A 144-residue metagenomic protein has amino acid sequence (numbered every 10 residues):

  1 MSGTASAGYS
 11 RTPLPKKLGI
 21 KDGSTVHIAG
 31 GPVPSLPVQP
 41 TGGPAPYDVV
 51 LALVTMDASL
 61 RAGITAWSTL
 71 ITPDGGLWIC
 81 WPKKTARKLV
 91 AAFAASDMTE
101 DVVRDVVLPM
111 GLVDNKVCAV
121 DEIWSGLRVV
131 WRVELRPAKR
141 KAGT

Functional and structural regions predicted by a protein language model:
M1-P37: N-terminal, charge-rich interaction modules
S24, G30-P32, P44, L53-T55 (+1 more regions): Catalytic cores of nucleic-acid ligases and guanylyltransferases
V38-Y47: Short acidic low-complexity segments
V49-S59: A short SAM/SAH-binding and catalytic strip from SAM-dependent methyltransferases
R61-P73: A short glycine-rich, Lys/Arg-flanked "PGG" loop and its adjoining helix->strand segment in the class I
L70-T85: Conserved beta-strand signature within the Rossmann-like core of class I S-adenosyl-L-methionine
K84-L108: Conserved class I S-adenosyl-L-methionine
M110-T144: Class I S-adenosyl-L-methionine
